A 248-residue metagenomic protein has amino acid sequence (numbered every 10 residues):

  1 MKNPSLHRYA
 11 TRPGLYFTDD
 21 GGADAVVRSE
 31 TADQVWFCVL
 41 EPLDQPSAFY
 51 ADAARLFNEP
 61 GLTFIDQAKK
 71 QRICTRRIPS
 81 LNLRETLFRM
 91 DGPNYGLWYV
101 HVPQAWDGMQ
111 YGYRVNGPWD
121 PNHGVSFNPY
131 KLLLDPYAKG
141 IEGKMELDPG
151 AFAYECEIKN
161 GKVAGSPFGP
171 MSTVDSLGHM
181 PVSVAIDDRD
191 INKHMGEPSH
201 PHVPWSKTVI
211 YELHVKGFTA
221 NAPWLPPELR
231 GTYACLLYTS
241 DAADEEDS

Functional and structural regions predicted by a protein language model:
K2-S240: N-terminal structural segment of carbohydrate-active enzymes
Y238-S248: Single conserved hydrophobic/aromatic residue that forms the stacking wall/gate of nucleotide- or nucleobase-binding
